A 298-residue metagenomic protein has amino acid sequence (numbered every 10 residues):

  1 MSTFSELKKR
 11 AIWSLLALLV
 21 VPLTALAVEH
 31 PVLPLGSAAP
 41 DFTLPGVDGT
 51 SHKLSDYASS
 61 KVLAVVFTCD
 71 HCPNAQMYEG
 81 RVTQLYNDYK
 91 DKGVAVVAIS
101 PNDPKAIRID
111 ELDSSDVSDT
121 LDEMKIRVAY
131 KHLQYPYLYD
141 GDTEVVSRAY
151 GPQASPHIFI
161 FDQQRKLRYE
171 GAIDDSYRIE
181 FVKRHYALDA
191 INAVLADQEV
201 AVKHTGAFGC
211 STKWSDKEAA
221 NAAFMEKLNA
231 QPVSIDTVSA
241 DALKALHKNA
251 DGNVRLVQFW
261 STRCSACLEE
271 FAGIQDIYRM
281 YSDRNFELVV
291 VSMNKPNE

Functional and structural regions predicted by a protein language model:
S2-L15: Bacterial N-terminal signal peptides that target proteins for export
W13-L23: Bacterial N-terminal signal peptides
F42-L63, S234-R255, Q275-Y281: A short beta-strand-turn-helix
L44-K92: N-terminal, post-signal-peptide region of Sec/Tat-exported proteins
S55-Q76, I191, L246-L268: Short active-site neighborhood of thiol/selenol oxidoreductases, capturing the structured segment around
Q76-Y130, Y139-S147, L268-E298: Structural microenvironment flanking redox-active thiols in thiol-disulfide oxidoreductases
L133-Y135, P152-F159, V254: Structural micro-motif
D162-I235: Thiol-/selenol-based redox modules, centered on thioredoxin-like and closely related oxidoreductase domains
